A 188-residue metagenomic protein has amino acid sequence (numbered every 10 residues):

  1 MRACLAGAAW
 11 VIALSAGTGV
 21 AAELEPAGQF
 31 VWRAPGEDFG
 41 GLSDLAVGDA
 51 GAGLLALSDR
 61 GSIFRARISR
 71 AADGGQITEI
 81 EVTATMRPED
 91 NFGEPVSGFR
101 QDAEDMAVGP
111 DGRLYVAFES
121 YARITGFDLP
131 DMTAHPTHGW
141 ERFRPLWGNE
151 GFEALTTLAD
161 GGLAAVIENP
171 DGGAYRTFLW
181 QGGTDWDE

Functional and structural regions predicted by a protein language model:
M1-C4: Positively charged n-region of N-terminal signal peptides that target proteins for export
A6-S15: Bacterial N-terminal signal peptides
G19-E188: Sequence/structural signature of beta-propeller domains
